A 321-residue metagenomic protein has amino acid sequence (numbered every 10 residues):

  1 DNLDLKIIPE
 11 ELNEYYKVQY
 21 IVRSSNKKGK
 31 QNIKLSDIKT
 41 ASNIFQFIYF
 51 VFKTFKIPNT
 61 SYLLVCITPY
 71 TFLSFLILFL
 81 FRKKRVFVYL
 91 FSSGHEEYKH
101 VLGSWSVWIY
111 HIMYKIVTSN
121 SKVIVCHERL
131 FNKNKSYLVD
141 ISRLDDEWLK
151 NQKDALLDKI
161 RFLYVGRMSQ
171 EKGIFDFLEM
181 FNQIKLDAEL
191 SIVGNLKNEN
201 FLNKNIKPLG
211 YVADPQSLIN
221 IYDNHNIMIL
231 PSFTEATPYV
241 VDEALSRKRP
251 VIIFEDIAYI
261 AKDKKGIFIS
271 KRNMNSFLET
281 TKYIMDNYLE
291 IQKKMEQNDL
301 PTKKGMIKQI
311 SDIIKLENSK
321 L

Functional and structural regions predicted by a protein language model:
L3, I160, Y164-Q183, I192: A conserved mid-protein helix/loop that constitutes part of the nucleotide-sugar donor-binding site
E97, W108-K150: A short, active-site helix/loop in glycosyltransferases that binds the activated sugar's phosphate group
E199-A213: Nucleotide-activated donor-binding/catalytic signature segment of Leloir-type glycosyltransferases, i.e., the conserved
I219-H225: Short alpha-helical donor nucleotide-sugar binding micro-motif in glycosyltransferases
F233: Aromatic "clamp/platform" in nucleotide-sugar-dependent glycosyltransferases that forms part of the donor/acceptor
S246-F254: Short hydrophobic beta-strand element within catalytic cores of glycosyltransferases and related nucleotide-activated
G266-N275, T281-Y288: Conserved acidic donor-binding segment of nucleotide-sugar-dependent glycosyltransferases
N287-L321: A charged, aromatic-enriched C-terminal amphipathic alpha-helix characteristic of glycosyltransferases across folds
